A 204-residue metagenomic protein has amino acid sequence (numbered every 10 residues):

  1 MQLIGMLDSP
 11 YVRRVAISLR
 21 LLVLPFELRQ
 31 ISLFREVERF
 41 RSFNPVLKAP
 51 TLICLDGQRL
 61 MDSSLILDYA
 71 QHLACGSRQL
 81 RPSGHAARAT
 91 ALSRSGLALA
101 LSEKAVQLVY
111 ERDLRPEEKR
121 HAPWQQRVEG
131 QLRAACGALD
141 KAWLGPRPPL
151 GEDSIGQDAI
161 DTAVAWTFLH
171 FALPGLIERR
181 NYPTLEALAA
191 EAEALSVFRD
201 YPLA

Functional and structural regions predicted by a protein language model:
M1-A122: GST-like domain detector, emphasizing the conserved glutathione-binding G-site in the N-terminal thioredoxin-like
L67, Q71, L92-S95, C136 (+2 more regions): Non-transmembrane alpha-helical segments in soluble domains of secreted/periplasmic/extracellular proteins
Q71-C75, Y110, H170, P174 (+2 more regions): Hydrophobic/aromatic-lined pockets within catalytic cores
S83, S154, D200-A204: Short, flexible loop/turn segments with low-complexity composition
A98-A187: GST-like fold's C-terminal all-alpha helical module
R180-Y201: C-terminal end-helix/capping segment
